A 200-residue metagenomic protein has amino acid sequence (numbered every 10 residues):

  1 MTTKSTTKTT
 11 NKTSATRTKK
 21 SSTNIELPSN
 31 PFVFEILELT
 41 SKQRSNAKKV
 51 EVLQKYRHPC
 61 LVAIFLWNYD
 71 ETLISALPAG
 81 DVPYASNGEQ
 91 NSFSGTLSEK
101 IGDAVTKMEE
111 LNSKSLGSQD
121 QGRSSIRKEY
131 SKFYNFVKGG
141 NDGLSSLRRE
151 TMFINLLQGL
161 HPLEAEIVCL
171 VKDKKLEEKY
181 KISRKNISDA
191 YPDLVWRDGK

Functional and structural regions predicted by a protein language model:
M1-K200: N-terminal nucleic-acid-engaging modules of covalent nucleotidyltransferase systems
